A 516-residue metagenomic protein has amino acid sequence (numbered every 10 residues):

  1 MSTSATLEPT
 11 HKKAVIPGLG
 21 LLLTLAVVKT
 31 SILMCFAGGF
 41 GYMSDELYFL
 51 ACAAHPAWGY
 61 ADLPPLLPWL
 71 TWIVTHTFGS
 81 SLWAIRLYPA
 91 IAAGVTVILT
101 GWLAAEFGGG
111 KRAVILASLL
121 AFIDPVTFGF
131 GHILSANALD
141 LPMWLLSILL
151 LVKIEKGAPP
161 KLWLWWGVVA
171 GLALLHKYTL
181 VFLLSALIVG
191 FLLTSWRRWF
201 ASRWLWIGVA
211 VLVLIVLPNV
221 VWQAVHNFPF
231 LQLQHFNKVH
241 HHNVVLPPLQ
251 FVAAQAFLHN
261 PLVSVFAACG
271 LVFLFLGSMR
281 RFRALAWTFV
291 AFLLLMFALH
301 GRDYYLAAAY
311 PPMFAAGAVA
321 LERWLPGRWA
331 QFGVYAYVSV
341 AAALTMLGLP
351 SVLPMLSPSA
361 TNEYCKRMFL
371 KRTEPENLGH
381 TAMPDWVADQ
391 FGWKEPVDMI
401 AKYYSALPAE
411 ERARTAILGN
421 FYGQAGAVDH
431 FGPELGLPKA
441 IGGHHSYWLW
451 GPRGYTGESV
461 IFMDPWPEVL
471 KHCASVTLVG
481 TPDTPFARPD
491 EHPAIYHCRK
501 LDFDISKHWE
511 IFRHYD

Functional and structural regions predicted by a protein language model:
G18-L23, T100-I123, P142: Transmembrane-helix signature of polytopic, membrane-embedded enzymes that assemble or transfer cell-envelope glycans
L23, L87-G108, L146-L150: Transmembrane-helix motifs of polytopic, lipid-linked glycan transferases
L25-A26, A117-F122, A170, L174 (+1 more regions): Short helix- or helix-capping micro-motifs that position conserved polar/aromatic residues at function-defining sites
A54, V97-L99, L139-K156, L162-A170 (+1 more regions): Specific aromatic-rich, kink-prone transmembrane helix
A105-G108, S147-W163, L271-S278: Membrane-interface transmembrane helices that cradle and orient dolichyl/undecaprenyl
R112, L150-G171, S202, W206 (+2 more regions): Short hydrophobic alpha-helices at membrane interfaces in multi-pass membrane enzymes
V126, H132-L139: Short acidic/glycine- and proline-prone juxtamembrane loop motifs at membrane-interface regions of multi-pass membrane
L172, V181-F282, M296, M346-P354: Transmembrane-lumen/periplasm boundary regions of multi-pass, lipid-linked membrane glycan transferases
